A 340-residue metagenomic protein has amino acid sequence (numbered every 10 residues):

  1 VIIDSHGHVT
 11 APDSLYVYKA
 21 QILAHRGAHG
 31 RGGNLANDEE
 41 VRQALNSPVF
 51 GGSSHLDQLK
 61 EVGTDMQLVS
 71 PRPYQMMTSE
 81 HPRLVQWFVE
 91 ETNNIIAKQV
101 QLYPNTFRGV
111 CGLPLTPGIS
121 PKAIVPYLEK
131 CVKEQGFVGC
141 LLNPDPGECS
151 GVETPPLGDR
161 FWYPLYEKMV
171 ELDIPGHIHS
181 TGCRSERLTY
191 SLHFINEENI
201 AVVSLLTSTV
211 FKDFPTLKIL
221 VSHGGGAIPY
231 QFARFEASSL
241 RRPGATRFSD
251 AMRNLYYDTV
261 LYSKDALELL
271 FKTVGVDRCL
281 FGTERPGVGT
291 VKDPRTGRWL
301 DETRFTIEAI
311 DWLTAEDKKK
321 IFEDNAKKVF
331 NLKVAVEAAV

Functional and structural regions predicted by a protein language model:
V1-M66: An N-terminally biased module of ancient metal coordination in phosphate/nucleic-acid-related enzymes
I3-G7, Q67-V69, R108-C111, C140-L142 (+4 more regions): Hydrophobic faces of well-ordered beta-strands that scaffold small-molecule active sites in alpha/beta enzyme cores
H6, L59, I96, C131 (+6 more regions): Conserved, mostly hydrophobic/aromatic
H8, R72, G112-T116, N143-G147 (+5 more regions): Active-site beta-loop-alpha junctions enriched in small/polar residues
F50-L59, S120-K130, D265-L269: Short, acidic/polar
Q58-D65, K98-F107, L172, T209-L217 (+2 more regions): A structural motif corresponding to the C-terminal end of an alpha-helix and its immediate exit/capping segment
D65-A201: Active-site gating/metal-coordination segments in enzymes
E186-T207, F214, K218-V340: H/E-rich (His + Asp/Glu) clusters that bind or coordinate divalent metals
